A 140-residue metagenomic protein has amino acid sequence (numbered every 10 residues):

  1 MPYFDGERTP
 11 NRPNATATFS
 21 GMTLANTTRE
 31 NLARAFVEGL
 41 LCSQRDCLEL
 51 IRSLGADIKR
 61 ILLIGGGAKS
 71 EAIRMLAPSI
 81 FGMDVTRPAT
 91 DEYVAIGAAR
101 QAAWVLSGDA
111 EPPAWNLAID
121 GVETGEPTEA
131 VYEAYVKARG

Functional and structural regions predicted by a protein language model:
M1-G140: Glycine/Thr-rich phosphate-binding loops that ligate phosphate moieties of nucleotide and other phosphorylated ligands
